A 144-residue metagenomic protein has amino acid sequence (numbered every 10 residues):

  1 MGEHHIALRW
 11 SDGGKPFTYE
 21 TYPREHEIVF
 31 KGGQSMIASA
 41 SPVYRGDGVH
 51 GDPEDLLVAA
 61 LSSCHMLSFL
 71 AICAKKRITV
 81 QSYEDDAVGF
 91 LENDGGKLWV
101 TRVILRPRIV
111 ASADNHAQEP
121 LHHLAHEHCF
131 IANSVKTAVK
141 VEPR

Functional and structural regions predicted by a protein language model:
M1-A59, L67-R144: Extended beta-strand/beta-hairpin segments
